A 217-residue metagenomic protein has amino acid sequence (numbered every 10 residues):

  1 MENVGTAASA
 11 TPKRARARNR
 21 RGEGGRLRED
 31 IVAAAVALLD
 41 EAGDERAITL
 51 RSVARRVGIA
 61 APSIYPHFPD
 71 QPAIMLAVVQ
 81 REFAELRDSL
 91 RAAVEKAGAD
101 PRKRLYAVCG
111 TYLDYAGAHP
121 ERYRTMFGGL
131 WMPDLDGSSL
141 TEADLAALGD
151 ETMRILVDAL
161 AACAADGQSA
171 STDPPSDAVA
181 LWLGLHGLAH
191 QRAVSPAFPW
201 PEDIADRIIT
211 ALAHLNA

Functional and structural regions predicted by a protein language model:
M1-R26, A37: N-terminal intrinsically disordered/low-complexity leader segments
L27-V36, V53, V78-L86, L90 (+1 more regions): Generic hydrophobic, amphipathic alpha-helix propensity
D30, E41-A73, A77: Helix-turn-helix
R81-L105, G137-D150: Amphipathic alpha-helical linker/stalk segments
R91, P133-D166, P175-V179, D206-A213: Amphipathic alpha-helical packing segments from all-alpha helical-bundle domains
R91-E121, A178-L181: Hydrophobic alpha-helical connector segments
Y115, D158, A162, L181-P199 (+1 more regions): Amphipathic C-terminal alpha-helical segment
A118-S139, H190, V194, F198: Amphipathic alpha-helical segments used for helix-helix packing
